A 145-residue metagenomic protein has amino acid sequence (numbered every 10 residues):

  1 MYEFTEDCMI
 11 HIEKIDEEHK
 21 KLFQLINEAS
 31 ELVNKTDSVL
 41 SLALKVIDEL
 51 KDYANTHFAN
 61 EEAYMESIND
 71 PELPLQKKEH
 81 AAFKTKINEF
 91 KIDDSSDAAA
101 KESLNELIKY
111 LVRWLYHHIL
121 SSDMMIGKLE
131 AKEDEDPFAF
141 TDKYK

Functional and structural regions predicted by a protein language model:
M1-K145: Small-residue-biased structural context
